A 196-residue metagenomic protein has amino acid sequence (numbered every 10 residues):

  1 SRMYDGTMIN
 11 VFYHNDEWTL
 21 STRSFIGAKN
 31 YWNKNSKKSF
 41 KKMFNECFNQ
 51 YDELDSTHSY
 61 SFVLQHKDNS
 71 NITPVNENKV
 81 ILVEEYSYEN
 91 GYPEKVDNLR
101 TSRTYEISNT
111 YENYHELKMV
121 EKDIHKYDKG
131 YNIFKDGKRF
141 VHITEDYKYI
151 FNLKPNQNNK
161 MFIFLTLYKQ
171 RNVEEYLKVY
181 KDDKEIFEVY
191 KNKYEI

Functional and structural regions predicted by a protein language model:
S1-I196: Core nucleotide-handling region used for phosphoryl-transfer chemistry
